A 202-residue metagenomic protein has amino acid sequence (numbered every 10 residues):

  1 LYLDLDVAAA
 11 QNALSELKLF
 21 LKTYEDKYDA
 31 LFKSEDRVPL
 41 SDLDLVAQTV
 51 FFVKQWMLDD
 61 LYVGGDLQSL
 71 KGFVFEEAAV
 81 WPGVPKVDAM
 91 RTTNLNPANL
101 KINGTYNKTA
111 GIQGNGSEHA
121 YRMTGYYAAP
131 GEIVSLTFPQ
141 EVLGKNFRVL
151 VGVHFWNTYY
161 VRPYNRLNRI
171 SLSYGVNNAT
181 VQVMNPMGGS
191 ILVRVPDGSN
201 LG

Functional and structural regions predicted by a protein language model:
L1-V87: Activation corresponds to long, low-complexity, non-globular regions
E77-G202: Beta-strand-enriched, solvent-exposed domains that form extended recognition/catalytic surfaces
